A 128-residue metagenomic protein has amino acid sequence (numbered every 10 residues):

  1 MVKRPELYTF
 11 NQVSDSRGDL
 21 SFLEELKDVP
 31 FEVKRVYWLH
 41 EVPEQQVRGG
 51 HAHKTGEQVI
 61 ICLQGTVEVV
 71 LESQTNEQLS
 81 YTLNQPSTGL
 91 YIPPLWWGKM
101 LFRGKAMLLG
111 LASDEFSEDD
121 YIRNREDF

Functional and structural regions predicted by a protein language model:
M1-L90, M107-G110, D114-D127: Non-catalytic, conserved peripheral segments adjacent to functional cores
T55, W96, G104: A generic "binding-loop/recognition-motif" signal
Q85-G89, L95-L101: Well-ordered alpha/beta subsegment
